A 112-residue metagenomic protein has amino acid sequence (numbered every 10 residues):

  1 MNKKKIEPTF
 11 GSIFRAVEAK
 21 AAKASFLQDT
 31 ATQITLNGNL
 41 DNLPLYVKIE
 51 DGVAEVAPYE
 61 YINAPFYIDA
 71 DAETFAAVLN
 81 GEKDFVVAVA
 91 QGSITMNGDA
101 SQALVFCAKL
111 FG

Functional and structural regions predicted by a protein language model:
M1-G112: Feature captures hydrophobic
